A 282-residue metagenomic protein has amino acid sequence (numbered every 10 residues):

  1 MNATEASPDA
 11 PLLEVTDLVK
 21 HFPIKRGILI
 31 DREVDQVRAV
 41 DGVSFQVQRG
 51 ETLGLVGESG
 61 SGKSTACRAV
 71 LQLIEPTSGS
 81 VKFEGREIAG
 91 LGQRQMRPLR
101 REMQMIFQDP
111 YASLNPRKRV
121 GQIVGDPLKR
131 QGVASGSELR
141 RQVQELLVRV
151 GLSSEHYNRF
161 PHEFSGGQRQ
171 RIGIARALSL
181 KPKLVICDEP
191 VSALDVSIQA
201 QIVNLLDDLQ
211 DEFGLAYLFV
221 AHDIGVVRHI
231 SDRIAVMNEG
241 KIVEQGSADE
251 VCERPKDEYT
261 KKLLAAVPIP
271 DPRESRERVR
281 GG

Functional and structural regions predicted by a protein language model:
N2-P11, I24-R32, Q36, S247-G282: Short catalytic/signature loops enriched in Gly
L29-V34, I88-Q104, R130, S137 (+1 more regions): ABC ATPase NBD coupling module
G79-E87: Conserved ABC transporter NBD signature motif
E87, E138-E155, L264-A265: Conserved ABC ATPase "signature" region
F160-F164, Q168: Conserved ABC ATPase signature
S179-K183: A short, proline-enriched helix->beta-strand linker immediately N-terminal to the Walker B motif in ABC-type P-loop
